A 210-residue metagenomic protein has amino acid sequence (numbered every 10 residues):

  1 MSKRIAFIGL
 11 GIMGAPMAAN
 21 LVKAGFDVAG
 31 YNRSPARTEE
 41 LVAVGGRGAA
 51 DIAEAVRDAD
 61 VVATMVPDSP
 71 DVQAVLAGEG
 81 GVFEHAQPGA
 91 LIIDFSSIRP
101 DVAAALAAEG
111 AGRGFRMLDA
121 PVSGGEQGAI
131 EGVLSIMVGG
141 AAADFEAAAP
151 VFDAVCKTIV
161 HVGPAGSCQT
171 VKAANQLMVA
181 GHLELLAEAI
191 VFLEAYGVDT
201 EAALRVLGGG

Functional and structural regions predicted by a protein language model:
M1-T64, F95, E126: NAD(P)+-binding Rossmann beta1-loop-alpha1 motif at the extreme N-terminus of oxidoreductases
I5, S97-L177: Rossmann-fold dinucleotide-binding core
V28, G48, R116-L118, I159 (+1 more regions): Hydrophobic beta-strand scaffold residues
S34, D68, A141: Residues in the short beta-alpha loop(s) of Rossmann-like NAD(P)-binding domains
I52-T64, D68-F115: Rossmann-fold NAD(P) dinucleotide-binding segment
A147, S167-G210: Helical "substrate-binding/catalytic lid" subdomain of Rossmann-like NAD(P)-dependent dehydrogenases/reductases
